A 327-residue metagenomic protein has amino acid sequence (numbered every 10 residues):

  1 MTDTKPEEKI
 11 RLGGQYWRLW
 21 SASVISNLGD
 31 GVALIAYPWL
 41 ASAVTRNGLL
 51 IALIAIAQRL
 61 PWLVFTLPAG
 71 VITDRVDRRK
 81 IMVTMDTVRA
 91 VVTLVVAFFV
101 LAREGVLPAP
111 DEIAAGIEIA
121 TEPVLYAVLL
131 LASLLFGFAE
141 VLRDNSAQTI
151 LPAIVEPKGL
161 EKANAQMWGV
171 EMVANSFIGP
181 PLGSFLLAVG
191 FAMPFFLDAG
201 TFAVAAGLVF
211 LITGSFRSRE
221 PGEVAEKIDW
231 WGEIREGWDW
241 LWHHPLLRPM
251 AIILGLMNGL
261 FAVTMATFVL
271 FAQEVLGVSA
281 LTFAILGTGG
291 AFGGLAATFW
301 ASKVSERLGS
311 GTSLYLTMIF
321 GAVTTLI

Functional and structural regions predicted by a protein language model:
M1-I327: Alpha-helical transmembrane-bundle signature of multi-pass membrane transport and export proteins
